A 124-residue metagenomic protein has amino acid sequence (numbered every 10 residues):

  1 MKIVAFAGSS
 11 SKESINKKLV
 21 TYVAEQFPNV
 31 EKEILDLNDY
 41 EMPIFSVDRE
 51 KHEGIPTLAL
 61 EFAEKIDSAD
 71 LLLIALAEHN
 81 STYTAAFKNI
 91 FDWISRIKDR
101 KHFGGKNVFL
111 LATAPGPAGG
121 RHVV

Functional and structural regions predicted by a protein language model:
M1-D99: N-terminal beta1-alpha1-beta2 submodule of the flavodoxin-like/Rossmannoid cofactor-binding fold
G104-V124: Short, glycine-/small-residue-rich phosphate/pyrophosphate-handling segment
